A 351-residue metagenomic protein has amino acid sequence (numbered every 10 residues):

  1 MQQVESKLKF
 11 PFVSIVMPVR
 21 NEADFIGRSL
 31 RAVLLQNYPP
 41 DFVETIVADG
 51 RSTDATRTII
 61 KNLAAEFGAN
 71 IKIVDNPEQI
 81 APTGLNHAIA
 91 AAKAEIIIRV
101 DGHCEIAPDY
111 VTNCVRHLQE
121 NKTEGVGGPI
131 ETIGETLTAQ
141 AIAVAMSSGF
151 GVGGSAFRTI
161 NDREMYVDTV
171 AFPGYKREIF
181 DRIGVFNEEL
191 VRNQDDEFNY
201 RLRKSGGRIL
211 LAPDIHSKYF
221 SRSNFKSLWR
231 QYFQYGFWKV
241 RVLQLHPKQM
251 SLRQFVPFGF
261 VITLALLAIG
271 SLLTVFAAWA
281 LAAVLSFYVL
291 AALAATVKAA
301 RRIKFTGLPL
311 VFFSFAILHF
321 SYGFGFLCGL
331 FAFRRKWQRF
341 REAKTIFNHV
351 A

Functional and structural regions predicted by a protein language model:
M1-L35: N-proximal low-complexity "stem/linker" segments adjacent to membrane-targeting elements
P11-S14, E44, E197: Cell-envelope/extracellular polymer assembly enzymes that use nucleotide-activated donors
D49-T58, E78, D101-C104: A conserved acidic beta->alpha catalytic loop
D75-A92, N113, V170: Glycine-rich, basic loop-to-helix element that forms the pyrophosphate-binding segment of sugar-nucleotide handling
I97: Short aromatic/hydrophobic "clamp" motif used to bind/position activated sugar donors
E105, D109-Q140, V144, H216 (+1 more regions): Conserved donor NDP-sugar-binding/catalytic core segment of glycosyltransferases
D181, N187-M250: Catalytic donor/gating beta->alpha subdomain of glycosyltransferases that bind UDP-sugars
F260-R335: Membrane-embedded multi-pass helical conduit in multi-pass membrane proteins, especially envelope-biosynthetic
